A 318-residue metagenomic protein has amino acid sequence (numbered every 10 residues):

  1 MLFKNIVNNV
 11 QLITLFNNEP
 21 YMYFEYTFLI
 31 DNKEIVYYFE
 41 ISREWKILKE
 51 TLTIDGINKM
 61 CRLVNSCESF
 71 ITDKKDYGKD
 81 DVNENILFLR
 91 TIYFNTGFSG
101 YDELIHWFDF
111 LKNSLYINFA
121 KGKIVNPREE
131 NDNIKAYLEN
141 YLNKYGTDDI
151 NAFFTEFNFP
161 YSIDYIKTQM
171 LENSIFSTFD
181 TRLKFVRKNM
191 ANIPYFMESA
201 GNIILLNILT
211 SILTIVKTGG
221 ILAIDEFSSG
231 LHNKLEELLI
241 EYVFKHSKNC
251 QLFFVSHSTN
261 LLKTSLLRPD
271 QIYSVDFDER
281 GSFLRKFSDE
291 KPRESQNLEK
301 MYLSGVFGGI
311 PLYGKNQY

Functional and structural regions predicted by a protein language model:
M1-F3, D180, K184-N316: Switch/communication elements of ASCE P-loop NTPase nucleotide-binding domains
M1-F39: Conserved P-loop NTP-binding catalytic core
N17-Y23, S42-L48, F176-R182, R268-D270: A short, compositionally biased
Y26-N32, I54, F185-N189, F277: Short acidic, glycine-rich loop/turn motifs
E34-D164: Electropositive, glycine-dotted interaction segments that contact anionic polymers or phosphate-rich ligands
Y116-N131, I175-A191: A short mid-domain helix/strand-loop element embedded in enzyme catalytic domains that forms or borders the active-site
Y141-G146, I175, M197-A200: Short, contiguous, pocket-lining structural segments that sit at or immediately flank catalytic/ligand-binding sites
Y161-T178: Long, charged, glycine-rich C-terminal linkers/tails
